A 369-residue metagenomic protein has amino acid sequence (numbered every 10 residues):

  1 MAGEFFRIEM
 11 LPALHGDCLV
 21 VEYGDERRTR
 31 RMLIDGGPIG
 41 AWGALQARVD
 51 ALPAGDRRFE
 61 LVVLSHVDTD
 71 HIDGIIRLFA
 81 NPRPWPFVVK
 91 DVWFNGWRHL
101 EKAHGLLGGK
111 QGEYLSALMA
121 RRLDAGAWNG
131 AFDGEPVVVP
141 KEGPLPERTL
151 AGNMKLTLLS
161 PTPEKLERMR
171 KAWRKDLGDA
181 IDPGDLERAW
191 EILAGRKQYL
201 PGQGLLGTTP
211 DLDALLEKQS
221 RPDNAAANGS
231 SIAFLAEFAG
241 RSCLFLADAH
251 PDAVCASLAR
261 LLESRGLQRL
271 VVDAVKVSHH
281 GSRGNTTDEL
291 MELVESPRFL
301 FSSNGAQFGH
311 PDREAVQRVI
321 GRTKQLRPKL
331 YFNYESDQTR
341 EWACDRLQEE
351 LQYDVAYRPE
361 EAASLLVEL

Functional and structural regions predicted by a protein language model:
M1-F6, L14-D17, E237-A239, D252-S264 (+4 more regions): C-terminal regulatory/interaction regions
A2-F6, F79-S242, R327-K329, N333-L369: Flexible, acidic/histidine-containing loops and adjacent segments that form or flank the divalent-metal
A2-R58, A227-D252: Conserved beta-strand hairpin/beta-sheet module of binuclear metal-dependent hydrolase folds, prominently
E26-V62, I76-W85, R168-E191, A249-Q268: Pre-active-site segment of Zn-dependent metallo-hydrolases
D35-P38, V67, W97, P161-P163 (+4 more regions): Active-site metal-binding loops of divalent metal-dependent hydrolases
F59-D70, V275-H279: Metallo-beta-lactamase
V89, S296-R298: Proline-aspartate-enriched helix->loop->beta-strand connector
